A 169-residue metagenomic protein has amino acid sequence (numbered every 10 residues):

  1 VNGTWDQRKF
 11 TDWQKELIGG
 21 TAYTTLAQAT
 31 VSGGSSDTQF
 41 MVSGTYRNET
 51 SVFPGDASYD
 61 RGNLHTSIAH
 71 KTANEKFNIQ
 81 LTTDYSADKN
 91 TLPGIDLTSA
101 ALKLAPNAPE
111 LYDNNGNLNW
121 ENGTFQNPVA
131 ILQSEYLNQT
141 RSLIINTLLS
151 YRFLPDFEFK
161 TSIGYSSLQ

Functional and structural regions predicted by a protein language model:
V1-D56, E75, A130-E135, S150-R152: Residues embedded in well-ordered regular secondary structure
V1-K9, V52-I144, K160-Q169: Surface-exposed loop/interface segments of Gram-negative outer-membrane beta-barrel transport/assembly proteins
D156: Active-site and adjacent substrate-binding regions of carbohydrate-active enzymes
